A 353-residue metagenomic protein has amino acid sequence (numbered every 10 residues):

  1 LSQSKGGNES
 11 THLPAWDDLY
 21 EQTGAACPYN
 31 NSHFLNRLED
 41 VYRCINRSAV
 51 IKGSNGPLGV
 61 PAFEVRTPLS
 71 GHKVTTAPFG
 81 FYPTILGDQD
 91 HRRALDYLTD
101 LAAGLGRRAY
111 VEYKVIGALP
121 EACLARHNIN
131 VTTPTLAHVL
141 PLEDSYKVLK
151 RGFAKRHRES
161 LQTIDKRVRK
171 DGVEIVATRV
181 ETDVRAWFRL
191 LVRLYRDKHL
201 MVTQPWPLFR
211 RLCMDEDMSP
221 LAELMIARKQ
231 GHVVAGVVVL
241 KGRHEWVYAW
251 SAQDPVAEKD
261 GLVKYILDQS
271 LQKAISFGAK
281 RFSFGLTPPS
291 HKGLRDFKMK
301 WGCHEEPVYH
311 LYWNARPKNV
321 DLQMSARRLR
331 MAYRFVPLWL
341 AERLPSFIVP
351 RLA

Functional and structural regions predicted by a protein language model:
Q3-S54, L58-S70, I116-A137, E143-K259: A conserved beta-strand-loop-helix scaffold within acyl/acetyltransferase catalytic domains
I45, R107-A109, G278: Short loop/turn motifs at secondary-structure junctions
V50, P57, G80, L95-A103 (+1 more regions): Aromatic (often tryptophan-rich) hydrophobic motifs at membrane interfaces
V60, V65-T67, A122-L149, A279-A353: Active-site/acyl-donor-binding loops of N-acyltransferases
V65-Y82: Conserved acyl-donor/pantetheine-binding loop and adjacent beta-alpha core of acyl/acetyltransferases and related
A77-A118: A gly/proline- and charged-residue-enriched helix-loop-helix capping module
Y110-E112, V176, R281-G285: Short catalytic-loop micro-motif centered on adjacent basic/acidic residues
